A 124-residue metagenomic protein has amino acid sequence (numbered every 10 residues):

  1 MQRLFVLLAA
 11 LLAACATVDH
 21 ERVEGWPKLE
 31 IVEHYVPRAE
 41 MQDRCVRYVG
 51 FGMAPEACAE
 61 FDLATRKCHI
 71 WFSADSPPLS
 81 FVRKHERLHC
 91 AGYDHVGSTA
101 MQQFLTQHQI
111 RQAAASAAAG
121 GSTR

Functional and structural regions predicted by a protein language model:
M1-L8: Sec-dependent signal peptide recognition, specifically the positively charged N-region followed immediately by
R22-R47: Post-signal peptide N-terminal segment of mature Sec-exported envelope proteins
F51, S76-F81, Y93-R124: Post-HEXXH active-site segment of zinc metalloproteases
M53-C58, T65: A short, structured beta-strand/loop element
K67-R83: Short pre-active-site segment immediately N-terminal to the catalytic Zn-binding motif
R87-G92: Short active-site segment of divalent metal-dependent hydrolases/proteases that encodes the spacing between
